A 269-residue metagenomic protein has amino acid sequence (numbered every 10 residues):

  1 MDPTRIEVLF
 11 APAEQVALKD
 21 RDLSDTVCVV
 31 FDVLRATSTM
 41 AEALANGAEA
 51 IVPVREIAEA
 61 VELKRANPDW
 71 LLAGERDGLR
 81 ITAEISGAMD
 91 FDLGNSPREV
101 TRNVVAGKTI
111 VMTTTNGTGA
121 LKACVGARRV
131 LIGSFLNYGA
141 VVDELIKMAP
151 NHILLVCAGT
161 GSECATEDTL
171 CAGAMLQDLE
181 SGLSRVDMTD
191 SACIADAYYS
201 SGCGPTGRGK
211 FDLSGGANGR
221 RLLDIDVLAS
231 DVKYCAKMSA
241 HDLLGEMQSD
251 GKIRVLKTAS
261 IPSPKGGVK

Functional and structural regions predicted by a protein language model:
I6-V8, T26-V29, E49-I51, D69-L72 (+6 more regions): Structural motif
V8-L18, D22, A36-E42, A48 (+4 more regions): Residues that scaffold, gate, or flank divalent-cation-dependent active/transport sites
F31-N46, P53-R55, A73, V232-L243: N-terminal low-complexity or amphipathic/hydrophobic leaders
F31-S38, R55-A58, T115, G119 (+4 more regions): Conserved active-site and cofactor/substrate-binding residues in soluble primary-metabolism enzymes
A83-G119, A123-R129, T166-K265, K269: Long, charged alpha-helical interface segments
M112-N116, S134, L155-G159: Short, structured patches in soluble enzyme cores that scaffold and shape functional sites
E144, M148, C164: Double-stranded RNA-binding/processing signature
A158-D168: Phosphate/ribose-phosphate-bearing ligand recognition and processing surfaces, centered on ADP-ribose/NAD(+/P+) systems
